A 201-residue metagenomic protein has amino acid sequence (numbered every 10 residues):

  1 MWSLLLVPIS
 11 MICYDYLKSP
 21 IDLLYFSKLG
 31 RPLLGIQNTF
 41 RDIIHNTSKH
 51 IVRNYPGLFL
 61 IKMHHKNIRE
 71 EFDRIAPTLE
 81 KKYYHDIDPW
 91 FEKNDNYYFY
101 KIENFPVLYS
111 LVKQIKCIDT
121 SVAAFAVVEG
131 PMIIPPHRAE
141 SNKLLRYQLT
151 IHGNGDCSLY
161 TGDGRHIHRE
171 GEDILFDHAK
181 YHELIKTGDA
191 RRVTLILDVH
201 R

Functional and structural regions predicted by a protein language model:
W2-L144, N154-C157, R191-V193: Fe(II)/2-oxoglutarate oxygenase catalytic core
A124-A126, T150, Y160, I185 (+1 more regions): Residues in well-ordered beta-strands of folded domains
V127-M132, L149-G155, K180, V199-R201: Short, flexible loop/turn elements at secondary-structure junctions
I134-H137, S158-Y160, F176, H182-G188: Short beta-strand His + acidic residue motifs that chelate non-heme Fe in jelly-roll/DSBH and cupin folds
R146-T150, L175, A190-R201: A short hydrophobic beta-strand segment most commonly corresponding to one strand of the jelly-roll/cupin
I151-E170: A short beta-strand-loop-beta hairpin characteristic of the jelly-roll/cupin
I167-Y181: Conserved metal-binding segment of the jelly-roll/cupin
